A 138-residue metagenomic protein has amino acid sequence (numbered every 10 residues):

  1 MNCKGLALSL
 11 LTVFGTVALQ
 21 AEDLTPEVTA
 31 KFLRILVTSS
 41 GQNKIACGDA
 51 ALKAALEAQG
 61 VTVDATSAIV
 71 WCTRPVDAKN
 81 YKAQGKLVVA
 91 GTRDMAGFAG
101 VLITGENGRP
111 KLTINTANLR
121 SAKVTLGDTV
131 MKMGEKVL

Functional and structural regions predicted by a protein language model:
N2-S9, G15-L138: Short hydrophobic alpha-helices and adjacent helix-cap/hinge residues
